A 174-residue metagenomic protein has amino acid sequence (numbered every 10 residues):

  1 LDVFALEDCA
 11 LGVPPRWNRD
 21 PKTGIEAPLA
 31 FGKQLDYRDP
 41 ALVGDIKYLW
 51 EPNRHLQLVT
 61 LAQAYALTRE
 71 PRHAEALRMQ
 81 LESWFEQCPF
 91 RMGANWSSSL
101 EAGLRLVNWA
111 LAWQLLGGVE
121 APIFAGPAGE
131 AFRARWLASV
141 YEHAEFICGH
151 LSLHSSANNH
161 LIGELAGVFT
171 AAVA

Functional and structural regions predicted by a protein language model:
L1-I25: Hydrophobic alpha-helical membrane-insertion signals
A27-L29, Q34-A174: Aromatic-lined, polymer-binding surfaces characteristic of secreted/periplasmic polysaccharide-degrading enzymes
